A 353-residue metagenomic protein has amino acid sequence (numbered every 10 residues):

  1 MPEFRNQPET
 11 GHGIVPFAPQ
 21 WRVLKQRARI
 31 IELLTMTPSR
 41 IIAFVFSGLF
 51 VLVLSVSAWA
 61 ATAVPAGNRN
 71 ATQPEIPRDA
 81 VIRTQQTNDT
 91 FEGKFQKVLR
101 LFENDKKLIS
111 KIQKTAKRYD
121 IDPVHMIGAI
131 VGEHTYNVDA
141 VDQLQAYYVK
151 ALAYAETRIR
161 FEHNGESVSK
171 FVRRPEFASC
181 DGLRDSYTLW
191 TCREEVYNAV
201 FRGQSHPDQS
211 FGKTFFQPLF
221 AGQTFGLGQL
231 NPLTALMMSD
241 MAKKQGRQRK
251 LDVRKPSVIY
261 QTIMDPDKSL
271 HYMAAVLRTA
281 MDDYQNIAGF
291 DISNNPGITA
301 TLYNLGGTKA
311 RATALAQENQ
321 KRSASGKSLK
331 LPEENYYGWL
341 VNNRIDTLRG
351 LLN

Functional and structural regions predicted by a protein language model:
F4, G13-P16, V23-K25, R29-K106 (+1 more regions): N-terminal secretory targeting signals
A61-Q113, V138-F171, S179-L183, K255-D265: N-terminal export signals and maturation junctions of secreted/periplasmic proteins
T87-F95, R100-F102, Y187, V253-P256 (+1 more regions): Extracytoplasmic and endomembrane cell-envelope/extracellular-matrix remodeling and assembly machinery
P123-I130, H134-M237, V253-R254: Acidic/His-rich structured neighborhood in mature extracellular/periplasmic domains
D142-Q143, Y148-E166, N294-N353: Catalytic and substrate-binding regions of cell-wall glycan-acting enzymes that process beta-1,4-linked
W190, E194-E195, Q204-S210, Q217-N294 (+1 more regions): Alpha-helical segment that forms one wall of the substrate-binding/catalytic cleft in peptidoglycan-active domains
